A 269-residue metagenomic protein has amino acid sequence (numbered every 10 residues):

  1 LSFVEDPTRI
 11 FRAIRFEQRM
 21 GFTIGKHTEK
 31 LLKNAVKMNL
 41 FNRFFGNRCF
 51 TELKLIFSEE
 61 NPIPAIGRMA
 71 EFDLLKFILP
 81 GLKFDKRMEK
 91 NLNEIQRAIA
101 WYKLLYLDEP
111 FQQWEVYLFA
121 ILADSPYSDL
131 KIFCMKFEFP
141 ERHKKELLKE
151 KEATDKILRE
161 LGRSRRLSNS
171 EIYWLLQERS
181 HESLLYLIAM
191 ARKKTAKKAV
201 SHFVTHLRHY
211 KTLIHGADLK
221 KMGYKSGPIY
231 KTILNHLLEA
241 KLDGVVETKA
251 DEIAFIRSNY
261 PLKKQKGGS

Functional and structural regions predicted by a protein language model:
L1-M135, K211, P228-K241, V245-I256: Glycine- and charge-enriched loop/helix tracts that form the active or gating conduit in phosphate/cation-handling
R15, N169, S183-S269: Charged substrate- and nucleic-acid-binding regions of tRNA-handling and nucleotidyl-transfer enzymes, centered on
K33-F45, M135-I157, L207-K211, S258-K264: Short, mixed-charge aromatic SLiMs
S58, N91-K194: Divalent metal-dependent catalytic cores for phosphoryl transfer on phosphate-bearing substrates
